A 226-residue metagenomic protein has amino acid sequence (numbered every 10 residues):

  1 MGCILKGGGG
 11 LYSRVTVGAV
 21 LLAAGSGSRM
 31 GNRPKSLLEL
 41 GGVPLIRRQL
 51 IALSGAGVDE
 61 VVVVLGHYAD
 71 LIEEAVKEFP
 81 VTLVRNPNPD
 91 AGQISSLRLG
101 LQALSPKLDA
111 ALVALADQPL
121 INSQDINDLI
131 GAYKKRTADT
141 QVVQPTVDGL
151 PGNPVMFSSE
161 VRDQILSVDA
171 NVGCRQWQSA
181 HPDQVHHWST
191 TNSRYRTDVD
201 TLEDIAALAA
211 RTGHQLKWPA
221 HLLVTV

Functional and structural regions predicted by a protein language model:
G2-T16, D163-V226: Conserved alpha/beta core of the MobA/IspD/sugar-nucleotide pyrophosphorylase nucleotidyltransferase superfamily
Y12-G66, I72: N-terminal glycine-rich phosphate-binding loop and ensuing alpha1 helix
R33, G57, K77-P80, H181: Short, structured coil segments at secondary-structure junctions
S36, T82, Q141, Q184-H186 (+1 more regions): Conserved beta-strand segments of alpha/beta enzyme cores
R48, A52, L71, S95-L99 (+3 more regions): Alpha-helical elements of Rossmann-like donor-binding domains used by nucleotide-donor carbohydrate transfer enzymes
H67-Y68, N88, G92, Q124 (+3 more regions): Short beta->alpha linker loops
L71-A110, N171, R175: Short phosphate-binding loop-to-helix
D90-L166: Conserved beta-loop-beta/alpha segment of the NTase-like Rossmann-fold superfamily that binds/positions NTPs
